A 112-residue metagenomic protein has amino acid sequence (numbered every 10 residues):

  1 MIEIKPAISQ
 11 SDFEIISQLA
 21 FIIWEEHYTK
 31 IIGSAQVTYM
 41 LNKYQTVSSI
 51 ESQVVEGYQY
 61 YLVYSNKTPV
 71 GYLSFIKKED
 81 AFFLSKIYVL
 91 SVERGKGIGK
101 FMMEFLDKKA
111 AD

Functional and structural regions predicted by a protein language model:
M1-E3: Extreme N-terminal starter segment of soluble prokaryotic enzymes
P6-V92, M103-K109: Acetyl-CoA-dependent GNAT
R94-I98: Glycine-rich ATP-binding loop(s) of histidine-kinase-like ATPases
K100-F101, D112: Conserved active-site alpha-helix within GNAT-family acetyltransferase domains
